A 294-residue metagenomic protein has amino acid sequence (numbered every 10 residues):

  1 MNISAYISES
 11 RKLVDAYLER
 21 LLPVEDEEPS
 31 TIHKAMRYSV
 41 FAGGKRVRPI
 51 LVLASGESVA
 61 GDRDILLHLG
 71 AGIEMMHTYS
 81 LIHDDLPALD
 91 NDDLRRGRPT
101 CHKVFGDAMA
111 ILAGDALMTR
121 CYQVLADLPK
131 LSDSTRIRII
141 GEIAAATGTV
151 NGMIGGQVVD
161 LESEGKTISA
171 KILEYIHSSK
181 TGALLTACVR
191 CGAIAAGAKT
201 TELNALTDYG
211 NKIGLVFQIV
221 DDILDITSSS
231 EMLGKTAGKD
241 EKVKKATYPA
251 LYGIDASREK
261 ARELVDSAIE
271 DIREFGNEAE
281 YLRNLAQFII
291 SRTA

Functional and structural regions predicted by a protein language model:
M1, T293-A294: C-terminal end-of-chain micro-motif
M1-L22: N-terminal amphipathic/basic leader segments beginning at the initiator methionine
K12-L13, L22-I272, N277-T293: Mg2+-dependent prenyl diphosphate-binding active-site environment of isoprenoid biosynthetic enzymes
